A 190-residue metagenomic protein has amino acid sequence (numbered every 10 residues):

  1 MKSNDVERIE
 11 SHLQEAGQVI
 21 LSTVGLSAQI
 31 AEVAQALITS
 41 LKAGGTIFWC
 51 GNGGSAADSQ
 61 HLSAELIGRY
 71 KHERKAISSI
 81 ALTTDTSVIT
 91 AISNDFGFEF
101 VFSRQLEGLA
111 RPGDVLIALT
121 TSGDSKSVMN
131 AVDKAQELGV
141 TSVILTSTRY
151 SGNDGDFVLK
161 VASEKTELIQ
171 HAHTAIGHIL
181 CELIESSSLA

Functional and structural regions predicted by a protein language model:
M1-G25: Generic N-terminal amphipathic, Lys/Arg-enriched alpha-helix
D5, L26-I30, S55, Q136: Residue-level recognition of alpha-helical structural elements
S22-A43: A short, well-structured juxtamembrane/interface segment
I47-F48, S142: Hydrophobic beta-strand scaffold residues
S55, Q60-A190: Glycine-rich phosphate-binding loops that contact phosphosugars or nucleotide phosphates
